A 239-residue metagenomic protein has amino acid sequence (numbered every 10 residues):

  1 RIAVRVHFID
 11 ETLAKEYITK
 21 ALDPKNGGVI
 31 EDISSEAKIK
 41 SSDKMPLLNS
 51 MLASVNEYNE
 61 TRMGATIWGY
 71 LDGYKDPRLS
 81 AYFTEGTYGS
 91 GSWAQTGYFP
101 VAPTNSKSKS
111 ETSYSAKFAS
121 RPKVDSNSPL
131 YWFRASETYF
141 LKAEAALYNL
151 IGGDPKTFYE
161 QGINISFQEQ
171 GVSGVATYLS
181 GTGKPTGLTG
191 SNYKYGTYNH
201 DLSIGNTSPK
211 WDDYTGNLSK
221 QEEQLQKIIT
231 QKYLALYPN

Functional and structural regions predicted by a protein language model:
R1-G174, L218-E223: Structured, solvent-exposed acidic/aromatic patches
F167, G171-S173, L179-N239: C-terminal functional modules
